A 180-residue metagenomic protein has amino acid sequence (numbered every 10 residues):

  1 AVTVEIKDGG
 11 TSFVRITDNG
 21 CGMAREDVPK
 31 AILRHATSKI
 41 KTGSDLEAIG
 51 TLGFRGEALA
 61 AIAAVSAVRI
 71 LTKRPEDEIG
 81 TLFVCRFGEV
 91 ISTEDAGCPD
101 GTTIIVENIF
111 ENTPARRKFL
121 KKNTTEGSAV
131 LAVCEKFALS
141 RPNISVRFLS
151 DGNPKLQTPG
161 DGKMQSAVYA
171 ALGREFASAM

Functional and structural regions predicted by a protein language model:
A1-M180: N-terminal phosphate-binding caps/lids of nucleotide- and nucleic-acid-binding domains
